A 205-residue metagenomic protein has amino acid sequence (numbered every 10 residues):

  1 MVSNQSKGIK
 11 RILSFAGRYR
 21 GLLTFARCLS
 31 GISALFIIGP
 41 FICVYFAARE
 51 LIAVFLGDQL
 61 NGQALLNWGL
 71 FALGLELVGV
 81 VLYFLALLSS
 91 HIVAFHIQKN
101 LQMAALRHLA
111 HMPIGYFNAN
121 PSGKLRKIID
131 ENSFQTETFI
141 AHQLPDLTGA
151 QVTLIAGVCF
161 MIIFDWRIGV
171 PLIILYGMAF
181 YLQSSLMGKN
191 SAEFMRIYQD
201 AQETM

Functional and structural regions predicted by a protein language model:
Q5, F36-V44, L75-S122, R126 (+5 more regions): Juxtamembrane helix-loop junctions of ABC transporter transmembrane domains
Q5-L23, L125, I129: A short amphipathic helical element positioned immediately N-terminal to and/or at the very start of a transmembrane
I12-Y19, D58-G62, E131-N132, D146-L147: Helix-boundary and loop/linker segments of multi-pass membrane transporters
L13, R49, L106-R107, A192: Solvent-exposed, non-membrane alpha-helical residues enriched in polar/charged side chains
L22-S33, P145-I197: Transmembrane helices of ABC transporter permease
T24-L82, I162-R167: Transmembrane helix-loop-helix hairpins at lipid-water interfaces of multipass membrane proteins, especially the type-1
